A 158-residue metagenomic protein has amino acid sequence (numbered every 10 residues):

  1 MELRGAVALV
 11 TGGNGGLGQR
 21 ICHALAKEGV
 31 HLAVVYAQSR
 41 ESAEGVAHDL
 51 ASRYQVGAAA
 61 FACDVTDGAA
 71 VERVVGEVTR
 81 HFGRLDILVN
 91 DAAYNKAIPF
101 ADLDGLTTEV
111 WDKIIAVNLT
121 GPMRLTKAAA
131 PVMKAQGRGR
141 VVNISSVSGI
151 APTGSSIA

Functional and structural regions predicted by a protein language model:
V7, N14-G15: Conserved glycine-rich cofactor-binding loop
E28-G45: Conserved glycine-rich Rossmann-like NAD(P)H-binding loop of the short-chain dehydrogenase/reductase
R40, F61-V75, T108: The beta1-alpha1 cofactor-binding region of Rossmann-like NAD(H)/NADP(H)-dependent oxidoreductases
P99-L103, T107-D112: Substrate-binding pocket helix/loop in short-chain dehydrogenase/reductase
A101-D102, P152-A158: Active-site loop-to-helix junction immediately N-terminal to the catalytic Tyr of the SDR YXXXK motif in Rossmann-fold
T126-K127: A short, exposed helix-loop element centered on a Lys and neighboring polar residues
S146: Residue(s) in the substrate-gating loop at a strand-loop-helix junction that position the organic substrate next
